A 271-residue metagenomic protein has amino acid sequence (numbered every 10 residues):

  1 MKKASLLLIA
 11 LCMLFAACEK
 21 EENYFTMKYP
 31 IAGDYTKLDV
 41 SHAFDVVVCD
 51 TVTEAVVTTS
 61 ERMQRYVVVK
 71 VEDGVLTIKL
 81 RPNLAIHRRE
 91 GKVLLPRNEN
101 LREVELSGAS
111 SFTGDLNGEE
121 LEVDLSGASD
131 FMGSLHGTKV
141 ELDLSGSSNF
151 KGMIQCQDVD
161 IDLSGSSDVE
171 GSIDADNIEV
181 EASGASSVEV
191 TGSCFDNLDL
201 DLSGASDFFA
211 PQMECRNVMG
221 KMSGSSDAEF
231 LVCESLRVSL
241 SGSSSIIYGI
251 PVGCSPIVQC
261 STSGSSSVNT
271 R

Functional and structural regions predicted by a protein language model:
M1-A16: Sec-dependent bacterial lipoprotein signal peptides
I9, C18-D124, D130-D143, K151-D158 (+4 more regions): Acidic (Asp/Glu) and glycine-rich low-complexity loops/linkers that are typically intrinsically disordered
L106-S107, L125, L144-S145, L163 (+3 more regions): Intrinsically disordered, low-complexity proline-rich tandem-repeat tracts
M153-I154, D158, V169-R271: Short, surface-exposed interaction patches in beta-rich subdomains that mediate adhesion/assembly near membranes
